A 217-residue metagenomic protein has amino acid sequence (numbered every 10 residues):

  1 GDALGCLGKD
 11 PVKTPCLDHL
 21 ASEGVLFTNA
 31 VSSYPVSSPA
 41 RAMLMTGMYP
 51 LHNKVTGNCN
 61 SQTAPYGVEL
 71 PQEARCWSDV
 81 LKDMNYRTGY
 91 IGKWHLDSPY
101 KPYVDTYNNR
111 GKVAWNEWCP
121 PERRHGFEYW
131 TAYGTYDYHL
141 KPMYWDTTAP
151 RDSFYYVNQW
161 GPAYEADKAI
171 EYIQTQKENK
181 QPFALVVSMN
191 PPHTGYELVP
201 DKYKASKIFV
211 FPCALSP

Functional and structural regions predicted by a protein language model:
G1-P217: Formylglycine-dependent sulfatase
